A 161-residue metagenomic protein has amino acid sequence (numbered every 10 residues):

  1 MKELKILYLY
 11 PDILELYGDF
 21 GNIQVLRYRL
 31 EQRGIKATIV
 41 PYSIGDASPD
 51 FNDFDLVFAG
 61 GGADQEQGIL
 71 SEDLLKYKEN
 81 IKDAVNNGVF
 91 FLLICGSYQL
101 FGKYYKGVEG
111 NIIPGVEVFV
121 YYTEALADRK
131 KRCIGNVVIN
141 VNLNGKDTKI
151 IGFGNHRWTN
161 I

Functional and structural regions predicted by a protein language model:
M1-D83: N-terminal beta1-alpha1 cap of cysteine-dependent amidohydrolase-like domains
E3, K36, I113, D147-K149: A structure-centric signal for secondary-structure junctions around beta-strands
L7, V40-Y42, L92, E117 (+1 more regions): Hydrophobic/aromatic beta-strand patches that form the interior of the parallel beta-sheet core in alpha/beta enzyme
Y10, E15-Y17, N52, E117-V120 (+2 more regions): Generic, ordered loop/turn and secondary-structure boundary motif
P11, Y42-I44, G60-G62, I94-S97 (+3 more regions): Fold-independent oxyanion-binding glycine-rich loops and adjacent beta-strand/coil segments at enzyme active sites
E31-I35, N86, Y121-E124, N160: Generic secondary-structure signature for well-ordered alpha-helical cores
D64-L143, D147: Cysteine-nucleophile active-site neighborhood
N140-I161: Catalytic beta-strand/loop cores that center a nucleophilic Ser/Cys/Thr and support acyl-enzyme chemistry
